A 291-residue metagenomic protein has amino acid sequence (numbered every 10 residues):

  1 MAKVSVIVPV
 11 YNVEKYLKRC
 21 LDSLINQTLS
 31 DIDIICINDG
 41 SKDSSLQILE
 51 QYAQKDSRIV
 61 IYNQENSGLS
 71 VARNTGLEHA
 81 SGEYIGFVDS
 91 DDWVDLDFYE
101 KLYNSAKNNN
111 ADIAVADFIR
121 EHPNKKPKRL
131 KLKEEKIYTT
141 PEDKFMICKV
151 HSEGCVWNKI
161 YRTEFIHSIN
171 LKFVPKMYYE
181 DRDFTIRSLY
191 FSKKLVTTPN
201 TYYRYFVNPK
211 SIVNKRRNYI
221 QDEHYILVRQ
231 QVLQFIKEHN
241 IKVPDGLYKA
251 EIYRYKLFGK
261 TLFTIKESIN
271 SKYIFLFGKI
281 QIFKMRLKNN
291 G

Functional and structural regions predicted by a protein language model:
M1-N26: N-proximal low-complexity "stem/linker" segments adjacent to membrane-targeting elements
K18, D43-Q51, W93, D97: Acidic helix N-cap motif at the loop->helix transition within catalytic regions of sugar-transfer enzymes
S23, N38-Q47, E65-S67: A conserved acidic beta->alpha catalytic loop
D31-G40, V60-E65, S90: Short beta-strand/loop segment that forms part of the nucleotide-sugar
Q64-A80: Glycine-rich, basic loop-to-helix element that forms the pyrophosphate-binding segment of sugar-nucleotide handling
L69, S90-V196, F206-I220: Donor-binding/catalytic cores of nucleotide-activated saccharide and glycerol-phosphate transferases/polymerases
I85: Short aromatic/hydrophobic "clamp" motif used to bind/position activated sugar donors
C155, T197, F206-I280, N289-G291: C-terminal subregions of glycosyltransferases and related glycan-biosynthesis enzymes
